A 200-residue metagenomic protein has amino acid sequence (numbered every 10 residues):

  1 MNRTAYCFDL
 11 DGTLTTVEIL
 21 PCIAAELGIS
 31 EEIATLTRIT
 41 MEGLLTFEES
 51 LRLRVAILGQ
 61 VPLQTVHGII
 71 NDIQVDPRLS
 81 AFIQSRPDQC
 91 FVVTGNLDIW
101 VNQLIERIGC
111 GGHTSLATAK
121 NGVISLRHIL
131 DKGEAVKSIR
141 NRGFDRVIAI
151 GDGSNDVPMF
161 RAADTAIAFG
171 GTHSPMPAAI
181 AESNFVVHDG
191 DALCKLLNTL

Functional and structural regions predicted by a protein language model:
N2-K120: Alpha-helical substrate-recognition element adjacent to the catalytic core
P77-L200: C-terminal cap/substrate-recognition subdomain and adjoining C-terminal extension of metal-dependent phosphatase-like
